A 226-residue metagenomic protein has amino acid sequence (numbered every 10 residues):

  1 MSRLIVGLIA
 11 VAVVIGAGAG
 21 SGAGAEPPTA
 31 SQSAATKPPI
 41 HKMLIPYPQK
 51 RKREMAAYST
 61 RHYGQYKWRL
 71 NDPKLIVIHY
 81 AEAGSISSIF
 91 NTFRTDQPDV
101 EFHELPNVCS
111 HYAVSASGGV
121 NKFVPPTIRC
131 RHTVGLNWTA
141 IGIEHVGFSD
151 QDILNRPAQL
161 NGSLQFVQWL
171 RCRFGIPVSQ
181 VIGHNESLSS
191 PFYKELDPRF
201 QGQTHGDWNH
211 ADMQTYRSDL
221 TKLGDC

Functional and structural regions predicted by a protein language model:
S2-I9, G20-T133: N-terminal catalytic cores of peptidoglycan-degrading enzymes
A12-G18: Hydrophobic h-region of N-terminal signal peptides that target proteins for export in Gram-negative bacteria
P28-K52, L70, S149-C226: Basic/polar, cationic surfaces and motifs that engage anionic cell-wall and phosphate/carboxylate ligands
Y63-Q65, C109-S110, G147-A158: Second-shell loop/turn segments in exported
A81-A83, E144-F148: Short glycine-rich beta-strand segments
V134-H145: Short coil-to-beta-strand
